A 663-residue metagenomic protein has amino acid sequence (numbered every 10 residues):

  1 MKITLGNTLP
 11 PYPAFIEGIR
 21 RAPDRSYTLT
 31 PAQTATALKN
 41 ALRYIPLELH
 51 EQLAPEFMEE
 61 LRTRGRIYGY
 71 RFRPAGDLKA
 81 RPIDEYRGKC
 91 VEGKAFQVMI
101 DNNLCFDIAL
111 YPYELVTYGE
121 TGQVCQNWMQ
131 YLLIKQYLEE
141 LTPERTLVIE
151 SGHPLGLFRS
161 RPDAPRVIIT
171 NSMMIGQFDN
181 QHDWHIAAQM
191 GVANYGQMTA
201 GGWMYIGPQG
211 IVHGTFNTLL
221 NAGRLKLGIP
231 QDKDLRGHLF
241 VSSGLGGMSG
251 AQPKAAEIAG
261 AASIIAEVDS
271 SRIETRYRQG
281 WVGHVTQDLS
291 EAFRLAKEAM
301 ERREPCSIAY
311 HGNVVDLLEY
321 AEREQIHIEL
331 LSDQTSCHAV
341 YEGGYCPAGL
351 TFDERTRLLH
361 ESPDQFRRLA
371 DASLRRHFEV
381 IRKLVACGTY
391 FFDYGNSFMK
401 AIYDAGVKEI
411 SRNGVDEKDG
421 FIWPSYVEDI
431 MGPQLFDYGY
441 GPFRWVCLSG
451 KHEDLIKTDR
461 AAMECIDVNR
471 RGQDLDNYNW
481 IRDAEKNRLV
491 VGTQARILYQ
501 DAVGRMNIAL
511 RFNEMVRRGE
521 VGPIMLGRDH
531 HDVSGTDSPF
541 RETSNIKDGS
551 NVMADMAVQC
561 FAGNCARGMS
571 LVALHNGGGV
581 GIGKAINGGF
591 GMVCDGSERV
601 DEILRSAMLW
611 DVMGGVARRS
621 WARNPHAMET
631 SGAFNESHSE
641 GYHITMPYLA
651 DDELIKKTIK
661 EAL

Functional and structural regions predicted by a protein language model:
M1-G214, L220, R224-L227, Q231-D232 (+4 more regions): N-terminal ligand-binding/catalytic initiation module
D101-Y113, I186, V192-T199, N217 (+10 more regions): Catalytic cofactor-binding cores of redox enzymes
E140-R145, G260-A261, H327-L330, K383-Y390 (+2 more regions): Structural alpha-beta junctions
T146-S151, I169, S242, I265-A266 (+5 more regions): General beta-strand structural signal in soluble alpha/beta enzymes
Q197-L220, R224, R236-L239, L245-R303 (+6 more regions): Catalytic or ion-translocation cores adjacent to nucleophile or general acid/base/metal-coordination motifs in diverse
E257-A259, E322-H327, V407-S411, V516 (+2 more regions): Short, solvent-exposed amphipathic alpha-helical segments in soluble enzyme and RNA/protein-processing domains
S290-I508: Core active-site phosphate/anionic-ligand binding loop and the adjoining beta-turn-alpha structural block in enzyme
L295-E304, A309-E324, I328, H626-L663: C-terminal domain-closing interface element
